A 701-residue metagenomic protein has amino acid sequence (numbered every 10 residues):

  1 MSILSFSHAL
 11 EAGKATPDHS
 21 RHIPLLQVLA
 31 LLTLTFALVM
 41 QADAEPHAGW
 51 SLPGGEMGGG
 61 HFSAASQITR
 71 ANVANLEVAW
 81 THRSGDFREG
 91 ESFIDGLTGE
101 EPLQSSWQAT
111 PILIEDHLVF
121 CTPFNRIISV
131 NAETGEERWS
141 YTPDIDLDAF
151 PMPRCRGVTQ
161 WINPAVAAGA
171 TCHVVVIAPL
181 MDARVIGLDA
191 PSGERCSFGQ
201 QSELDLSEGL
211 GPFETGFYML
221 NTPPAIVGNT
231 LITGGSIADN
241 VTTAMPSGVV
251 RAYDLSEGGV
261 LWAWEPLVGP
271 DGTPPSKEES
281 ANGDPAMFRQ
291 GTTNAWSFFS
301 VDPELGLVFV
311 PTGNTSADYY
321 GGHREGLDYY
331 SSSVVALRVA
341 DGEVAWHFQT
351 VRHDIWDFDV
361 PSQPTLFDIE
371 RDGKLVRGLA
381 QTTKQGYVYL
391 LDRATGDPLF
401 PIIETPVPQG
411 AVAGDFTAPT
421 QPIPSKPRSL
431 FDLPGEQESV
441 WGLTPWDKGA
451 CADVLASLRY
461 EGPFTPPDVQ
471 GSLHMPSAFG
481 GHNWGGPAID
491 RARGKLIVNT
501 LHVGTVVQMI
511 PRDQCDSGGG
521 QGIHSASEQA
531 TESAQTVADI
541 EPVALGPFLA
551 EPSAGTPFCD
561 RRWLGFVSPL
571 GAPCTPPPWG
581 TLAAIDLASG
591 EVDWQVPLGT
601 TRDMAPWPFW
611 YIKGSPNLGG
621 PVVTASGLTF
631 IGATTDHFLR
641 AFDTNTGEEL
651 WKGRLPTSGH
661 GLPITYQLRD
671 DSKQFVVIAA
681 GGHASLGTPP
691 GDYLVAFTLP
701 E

Functional and structural regions predicted by a protein language model:
M1-P24: N-terminal secretory signal peptides that target proteins for export/translocation
Q27-A37: Bacterial N-terminal signal peptides
F36-P46: Bacterial Sec-dependent signal peptides at the C-terminal "C-region" and cleavage site
E45-F87: Mature N-terminal segment immediately following signal peptide/propeptide cleavage in secreted/periplasmic
W50-G54, P102-R126, P151-R184, G216-T243 (+10 more regions): Repeat-blade elements of multi-bladed beta-propeller folds
A71-F87, I127-D148, I162-A167, V185-T215 (+9 more regions): Extracytoplasmic/lumenal domain signature
S429-C451: N-terminal leader/propeptide and maturation segments of large enzyme subunits in energy/redox metabolism and hydrolases
H474: Aromatic-residue-lined binding/catalytic grooves and analogous aromatic/hydrophobic interfacial grooves in multimeric
